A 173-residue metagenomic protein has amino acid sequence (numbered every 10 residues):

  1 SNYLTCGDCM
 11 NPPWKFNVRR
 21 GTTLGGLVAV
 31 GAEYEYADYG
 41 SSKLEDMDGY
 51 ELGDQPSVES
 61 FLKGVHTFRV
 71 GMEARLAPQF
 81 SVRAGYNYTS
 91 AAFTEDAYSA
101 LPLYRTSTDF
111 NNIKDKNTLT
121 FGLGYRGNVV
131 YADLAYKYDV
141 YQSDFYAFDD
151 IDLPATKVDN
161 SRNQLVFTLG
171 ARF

Functional and structural regions predicted by a protein language model:
S1-F173: Outer-membrane beta-barrel porins/channels
